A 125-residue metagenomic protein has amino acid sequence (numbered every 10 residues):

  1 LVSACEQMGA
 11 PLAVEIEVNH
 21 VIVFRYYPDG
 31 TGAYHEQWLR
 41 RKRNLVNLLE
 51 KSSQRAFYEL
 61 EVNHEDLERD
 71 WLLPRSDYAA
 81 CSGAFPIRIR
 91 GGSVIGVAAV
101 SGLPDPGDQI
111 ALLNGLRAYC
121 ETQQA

Functional and structural regions predicted by a protein language model:
L1-G9, R40-S82, A118-E121: Short, basic/aromatic recognition patches
L1-H35: Intrinsically disordered, low-complexity terminal regulatory regions
A13-E15, F24, Q37-L39, R69 (+2 more regions): Generic detector of bulky aromatic hydrophobic side chains
D29, Q37-R41, Q109-G115: Surface-exposed beta-strand edges and their flanking turn/coil or helix-capping segments
T31-L45, F85-A98: Short, Lys/Arg-enriched charge-dense amphipathic segments
E68-R117: Extended hydrophobic
A125: C-terminal effector-binding regulatory domain of bacterial HTH transcription factors
